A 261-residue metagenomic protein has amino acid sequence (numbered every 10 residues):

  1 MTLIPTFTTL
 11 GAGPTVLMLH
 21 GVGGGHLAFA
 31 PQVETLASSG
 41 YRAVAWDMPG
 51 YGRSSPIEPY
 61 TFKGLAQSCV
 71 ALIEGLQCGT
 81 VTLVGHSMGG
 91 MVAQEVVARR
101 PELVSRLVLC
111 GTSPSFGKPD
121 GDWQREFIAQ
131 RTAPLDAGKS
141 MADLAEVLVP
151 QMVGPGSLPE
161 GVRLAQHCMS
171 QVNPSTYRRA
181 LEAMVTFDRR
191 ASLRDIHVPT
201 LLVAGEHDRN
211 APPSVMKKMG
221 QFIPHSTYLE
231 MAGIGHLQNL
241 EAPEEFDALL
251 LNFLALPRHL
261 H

Functional and structural regions predicted by a protein language model:
M1-L17, S38-Y41, C78-G79, L254-H261: Alpha/beta-hydrolase fold catalytic core
T8-S55: Conserved HGGG/HGGXW glycine-rich cap/lid loop of the alpha/beta-hydrolase fold
G64-V81: Conserved acidic catalytic loop of the alpha/beta-hydrolase fold
Q94, A98-R99, V104-A137: Flexible "cap/lid" loop of the alpha/beta hydrolase fold
K118-R125, A137-R194: Conserved alpha/beta-hydrolase catalytic His-Asp/Glu region
I196, L202-A204: Short beta-strand/loop motif that positions the catalytic acidic residue of the alpha/beta-hydrolase fold
E206-A211: Acidic catalytic loop of the alpha/beta-hydrolase fold
I234-P243, D247: Catalytic histidine-centered segment of alpha/beta-hydrolase-like enzymes
